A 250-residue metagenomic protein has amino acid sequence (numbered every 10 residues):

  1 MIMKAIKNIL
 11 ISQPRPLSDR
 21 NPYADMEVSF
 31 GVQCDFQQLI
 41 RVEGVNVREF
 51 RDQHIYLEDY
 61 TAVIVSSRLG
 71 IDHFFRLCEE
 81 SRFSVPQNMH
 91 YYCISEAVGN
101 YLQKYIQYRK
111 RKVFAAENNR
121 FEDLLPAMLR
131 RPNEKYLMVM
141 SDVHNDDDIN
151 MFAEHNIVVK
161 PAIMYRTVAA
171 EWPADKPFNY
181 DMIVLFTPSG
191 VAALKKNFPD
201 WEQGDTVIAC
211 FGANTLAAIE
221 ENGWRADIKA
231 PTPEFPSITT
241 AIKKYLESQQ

Functional and structural regions predicted by a protein language model:
M1-Q250: Conserved beta-alpha
